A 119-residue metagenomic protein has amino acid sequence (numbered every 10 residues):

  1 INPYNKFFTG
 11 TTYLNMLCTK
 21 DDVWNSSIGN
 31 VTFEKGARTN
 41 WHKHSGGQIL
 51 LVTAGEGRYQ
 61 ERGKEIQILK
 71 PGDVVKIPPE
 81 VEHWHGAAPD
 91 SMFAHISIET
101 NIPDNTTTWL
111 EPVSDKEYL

Functional and structural regions predicted by a protein language model:
I1-N25, T106-L119: A short, N-terminal "cap"/entry segment at the start of jelly-roll beta-barrel domains of the cupin/DSBH fold
T12, M16, V23-W24, E34-K43 (+1 more regions): Catalytic core of non-heme Fe(II) oxygenases with the double-stranded beta-helix
N30-E34, K43-Y59, I98-N101: Short, conserved beta-strand element in jelly-roll/cupin
N40-W41, Y59-Q60, I68, E82-A88: Short beta-strand His + acidic residue motifs that chelate non-heme Fe in jelly-roll/DSBH and cupin folds
G63-E80: Short acidic-glycine-tyrosine-enriched beta hairpin
D90-W109: A short hydrophobic beta-strand segment most commonly corresponding to one strand of the jelly-roll/cupin
